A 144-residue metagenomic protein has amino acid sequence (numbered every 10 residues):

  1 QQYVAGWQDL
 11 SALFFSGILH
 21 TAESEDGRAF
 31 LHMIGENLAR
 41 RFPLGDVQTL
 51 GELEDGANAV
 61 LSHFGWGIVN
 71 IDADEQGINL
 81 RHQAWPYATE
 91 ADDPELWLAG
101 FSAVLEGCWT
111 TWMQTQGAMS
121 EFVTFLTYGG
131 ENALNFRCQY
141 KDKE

Functional and structural regions predicted by a protein language model:
Q1-N79, A84-A88, D92-G100, G129 (+2 more regions): N-terminal accessory segment detector
L19, Q114, K141: Residue-level marker of positions within ordered structural domains that often coincide with functionally constrained
W85-Y87, A91-T124: Long, amphipathic alpha-helical coupling/dimerization segments that relay conformational signals between
E121-K141: Beta-rich nucleic-acid/ligand-interaction surfaces
